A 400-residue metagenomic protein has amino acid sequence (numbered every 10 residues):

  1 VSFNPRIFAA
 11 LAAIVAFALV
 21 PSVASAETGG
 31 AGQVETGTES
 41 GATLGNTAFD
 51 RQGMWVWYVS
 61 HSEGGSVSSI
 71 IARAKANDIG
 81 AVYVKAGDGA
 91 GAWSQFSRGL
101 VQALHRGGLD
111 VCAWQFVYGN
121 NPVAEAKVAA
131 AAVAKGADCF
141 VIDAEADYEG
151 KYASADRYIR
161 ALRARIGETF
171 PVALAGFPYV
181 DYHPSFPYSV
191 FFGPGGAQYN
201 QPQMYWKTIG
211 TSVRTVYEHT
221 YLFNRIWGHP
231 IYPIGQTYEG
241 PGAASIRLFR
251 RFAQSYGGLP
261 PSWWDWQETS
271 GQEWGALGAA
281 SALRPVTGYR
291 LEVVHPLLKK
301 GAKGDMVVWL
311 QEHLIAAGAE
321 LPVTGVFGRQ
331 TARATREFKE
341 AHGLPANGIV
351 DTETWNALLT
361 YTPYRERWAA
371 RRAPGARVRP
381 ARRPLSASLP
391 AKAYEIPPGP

Functional and structural regions predicted by a protein language model:
G29-G80, K85-D88, C112-G119, A173-P178 (+1 more regions): Boundary/entry segment of secreted carbohydrate-active catalytic domains
T47-D50, W57-S62, A282-G325, Y364-G399: Acidic, Ser/Thr/Pro/Gly-enriched interdomain connector segments
W57-Y58, D110-N121, I159-S185, G228-G240: Aromatic-lined carbohydrate-recognition surfaces of secreted/lumenal glycan-active proteins
Y58-A76, N120-A134, D181-G193, V216 (+1 more regions): Short, acidic/polar
G80-A90, V128-A155: Active-site groove signature of glycoside hydrolases
V84, G136-Y148, P184-R214, W264-T269: Aromatic- and acid-rich polysaccharide-binding/catalytic face of secreted or lumenal carbohydrate-active enzymes
Y205-G210, W227-G288: Substrate-binding cleft of secreted/luminal carbohydrate-active enzymes
L298-T360: Short acidic, glycine/serine/threonine-rich helix-capping segments at coil-helix boundaries
